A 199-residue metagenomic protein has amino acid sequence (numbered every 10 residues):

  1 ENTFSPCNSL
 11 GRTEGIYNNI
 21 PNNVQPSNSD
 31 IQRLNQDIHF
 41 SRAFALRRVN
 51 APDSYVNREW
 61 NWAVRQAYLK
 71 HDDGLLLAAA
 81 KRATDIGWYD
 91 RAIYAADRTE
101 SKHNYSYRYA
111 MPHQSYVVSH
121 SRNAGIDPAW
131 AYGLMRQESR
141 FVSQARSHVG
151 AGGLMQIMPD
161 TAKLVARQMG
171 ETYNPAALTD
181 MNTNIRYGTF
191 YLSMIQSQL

Functional and structural regions predicted by a protein language model:
E1-L34, F40, N50-L199: Catalytic glycan-binding domains that act on GlcNAc-containing polysaccharides
R42-L46: Helix-turn-helix/homeodomain-like alpha-helical modules used for DNA recognition and transcription-factor dimerization
